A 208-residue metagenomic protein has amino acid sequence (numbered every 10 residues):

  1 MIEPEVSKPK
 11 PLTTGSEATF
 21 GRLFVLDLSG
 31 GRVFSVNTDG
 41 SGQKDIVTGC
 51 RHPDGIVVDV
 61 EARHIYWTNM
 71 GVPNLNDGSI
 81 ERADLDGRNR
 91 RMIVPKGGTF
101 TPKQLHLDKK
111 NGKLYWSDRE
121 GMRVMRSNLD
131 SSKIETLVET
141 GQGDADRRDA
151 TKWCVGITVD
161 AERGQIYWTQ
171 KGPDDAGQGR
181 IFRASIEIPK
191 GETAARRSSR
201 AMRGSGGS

Functional and structural regions predicted by a protein language model:
I2-G21, C50-R63, M70, G97-K113 (+4 more regions): Beta-rich, blade/repeat-based domains predominating in secreted/periplasmic proteins but also intracellular
L28-D45, P73-L75: Beta-propeller domains
G30-G31, G71-L75, G121-R123, G172-A176: Short glycine/acidic-enriched loop and turn motifs that connect beta-strands
G31, S41-K44, D54, R63 (+7 more regions): Glycine-centered loop/turn positions within well-structured domains that cap or flank conserved ligand/cofactor-binding
R32-F34, G78-E81, R123-M125, G179-F182: A short loop-to-beta-strand structural motif that recurs across blades of beta-propeller domains
N37-S41, D84-R88, N128-S132, S185-K190: Short loop/turn segments that connect beta-strands within beta-propeller blades
S41-V47, N89-P95, K133-R148, E192-S199: A short beta-strand motif characteristic of beta-propeller blades
